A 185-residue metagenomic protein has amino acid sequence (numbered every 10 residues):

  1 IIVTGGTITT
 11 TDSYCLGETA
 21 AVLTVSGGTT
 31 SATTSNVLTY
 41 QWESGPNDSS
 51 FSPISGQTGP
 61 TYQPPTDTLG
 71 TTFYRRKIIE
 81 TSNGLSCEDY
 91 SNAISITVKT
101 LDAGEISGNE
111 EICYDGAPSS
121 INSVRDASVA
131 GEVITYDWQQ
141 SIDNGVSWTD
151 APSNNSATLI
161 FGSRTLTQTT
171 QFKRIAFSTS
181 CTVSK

Functional and structural regions predicted by a protein language model:
I1, S86-K99, V183-K185: Terminal edge beta-strands and adjacent linker/stalk segments of extracellular immunoglobulin-superfamily beta-sandwich
I1-T11, T100-N109: Proline-enriched interdomain boundary motifs that mark the N-terminal boundary and often initiate the first structured
D12-T19, E110-A117: Short, solvent-exposed loop/linker segments at the N-terminal edge of repeated beta-sheet extracellular domains
T19-T29, G116-A127: A short beta-strand segment in extracellular, disulfide-stabilized domains
G28-Q41, D126-D137: Solvent-exposed loop segments of extracellular immunoglobulin-like
E43-D67, Q140-R164: Surface-exposed, flexible coil segments in extracellular/virion-facing regions
R76-K77, R174: Hydrophobic/tyrosine-rich beta-strand signature of extracellular beta-sandwich/beta-rich modules, prominently
I79-C87, F177-V183: Short, solvent-exposed loop/turn segments at the edges of extracellular beta-sandwich modules
